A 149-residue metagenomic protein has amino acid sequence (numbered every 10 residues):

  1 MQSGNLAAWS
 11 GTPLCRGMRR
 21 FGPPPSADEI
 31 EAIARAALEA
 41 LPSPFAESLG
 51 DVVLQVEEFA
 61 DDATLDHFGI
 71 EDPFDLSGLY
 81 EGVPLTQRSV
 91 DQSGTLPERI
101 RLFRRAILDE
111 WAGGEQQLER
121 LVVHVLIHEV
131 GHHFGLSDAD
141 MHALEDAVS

Functional and structural regions predicted by a protein language model:
Q2-L121, H133, S137-D140, V148: Active-site rim/adjacent substrate-binding subdomains
V125, E129-H133: Catalytic glutamate of the conserved HExxH
E145: Auxiliary alpha/beta "docking" domains used to position bulky ligands
